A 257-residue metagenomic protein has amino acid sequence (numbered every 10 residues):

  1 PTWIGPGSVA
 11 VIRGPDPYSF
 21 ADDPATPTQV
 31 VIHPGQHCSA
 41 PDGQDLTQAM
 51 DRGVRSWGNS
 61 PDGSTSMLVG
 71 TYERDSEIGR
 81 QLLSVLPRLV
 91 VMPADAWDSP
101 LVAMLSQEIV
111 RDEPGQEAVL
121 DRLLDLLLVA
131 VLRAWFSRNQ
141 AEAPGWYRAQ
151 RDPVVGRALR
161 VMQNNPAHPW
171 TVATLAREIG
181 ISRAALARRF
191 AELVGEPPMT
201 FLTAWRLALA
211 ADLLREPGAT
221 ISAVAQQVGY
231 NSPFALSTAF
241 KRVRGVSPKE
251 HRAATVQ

Functional and structural regions predicted by a protein language model:
P1-L83, P87: N-terminal regulatory/effector-sensing and dimerization cores that precede helix-turn-helix DNA-binding domains
T65-R160, A185: An amphipathic alpha-helical interaction segment
L126, A130-F136, R157-A208, A225-H251: Basic/polar phosphate-binding segments, predominantly the helix-turn-helix DNA-binding elements of transcriptional
I181, P217-A219: A short, glycine-centered helix-capping/turn motif at helix boundaries that positions DNA-contacting or catalytic
A219-T220, A235: Residue-level recognition of oxygen-bearing side chains
